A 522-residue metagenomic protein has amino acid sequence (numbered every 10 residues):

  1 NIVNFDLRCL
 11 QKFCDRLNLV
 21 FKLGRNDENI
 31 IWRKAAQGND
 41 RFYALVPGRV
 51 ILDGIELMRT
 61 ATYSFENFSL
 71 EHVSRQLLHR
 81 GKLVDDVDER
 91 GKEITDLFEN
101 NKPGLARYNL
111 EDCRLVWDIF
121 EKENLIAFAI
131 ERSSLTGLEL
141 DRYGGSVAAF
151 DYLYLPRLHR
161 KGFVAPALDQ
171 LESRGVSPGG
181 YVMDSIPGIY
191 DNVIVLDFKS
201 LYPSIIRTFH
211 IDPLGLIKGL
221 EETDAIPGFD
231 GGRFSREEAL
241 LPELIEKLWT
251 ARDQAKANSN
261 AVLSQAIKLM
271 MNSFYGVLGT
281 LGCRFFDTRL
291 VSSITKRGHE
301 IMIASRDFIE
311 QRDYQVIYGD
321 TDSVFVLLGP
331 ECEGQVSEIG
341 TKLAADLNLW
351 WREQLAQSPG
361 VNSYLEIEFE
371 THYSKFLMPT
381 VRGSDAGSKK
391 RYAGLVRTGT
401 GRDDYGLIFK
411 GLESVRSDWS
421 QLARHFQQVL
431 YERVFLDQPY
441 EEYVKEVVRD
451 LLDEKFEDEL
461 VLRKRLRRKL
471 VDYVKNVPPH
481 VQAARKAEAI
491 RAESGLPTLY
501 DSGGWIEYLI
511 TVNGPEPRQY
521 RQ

Functional and structural regions predicted by a protein language model:
N1-L7: Proline-aspartate-enriched helix->loop->beta-strand connector
L7, C14-R16, V20-C113: Active-site-proximal helix-loop-helix substrate-binding element of RNase H-like nuclease domains
L7-R8, P203, A255: Carboxylate/His-rich catalytic cores and anion/metal-binding grooves
F21-G24, Q76-L77, G81-K161, V262 (+3 more regions): Mixed-charge, glycine-rich, non-catalytic linkers/tails in nucleic-acid processing enzymes
G104-I119, K247, A251, R297-A304 (+2 more regions): A non-catalytic, amphipathic alpha-helix used as a structural packing/dimerization or gating element in enzyme scaffolds
I126, I130-K218, T223, S259 (+5 more regions): DNA-dependent DNA polymerase catalytic subunits
G219-G232, E237: Conserved phosphoryl-transfer catalytic core
R236-C283: Active-site cores of enzymes that catalyze phosphoryl transfer or operate on phosphate-rich substrates
